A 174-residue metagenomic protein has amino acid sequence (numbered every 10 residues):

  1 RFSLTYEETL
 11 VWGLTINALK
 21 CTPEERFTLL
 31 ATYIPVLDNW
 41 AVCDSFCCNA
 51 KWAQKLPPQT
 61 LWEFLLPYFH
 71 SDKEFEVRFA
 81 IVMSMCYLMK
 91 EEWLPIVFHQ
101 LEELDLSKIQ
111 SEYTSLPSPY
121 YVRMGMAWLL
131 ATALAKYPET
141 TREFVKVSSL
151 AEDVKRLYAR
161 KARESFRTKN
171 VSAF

Functional and structural regions predicted by a protein language model:
R1-F174: Alpha-helical scaffold domains
